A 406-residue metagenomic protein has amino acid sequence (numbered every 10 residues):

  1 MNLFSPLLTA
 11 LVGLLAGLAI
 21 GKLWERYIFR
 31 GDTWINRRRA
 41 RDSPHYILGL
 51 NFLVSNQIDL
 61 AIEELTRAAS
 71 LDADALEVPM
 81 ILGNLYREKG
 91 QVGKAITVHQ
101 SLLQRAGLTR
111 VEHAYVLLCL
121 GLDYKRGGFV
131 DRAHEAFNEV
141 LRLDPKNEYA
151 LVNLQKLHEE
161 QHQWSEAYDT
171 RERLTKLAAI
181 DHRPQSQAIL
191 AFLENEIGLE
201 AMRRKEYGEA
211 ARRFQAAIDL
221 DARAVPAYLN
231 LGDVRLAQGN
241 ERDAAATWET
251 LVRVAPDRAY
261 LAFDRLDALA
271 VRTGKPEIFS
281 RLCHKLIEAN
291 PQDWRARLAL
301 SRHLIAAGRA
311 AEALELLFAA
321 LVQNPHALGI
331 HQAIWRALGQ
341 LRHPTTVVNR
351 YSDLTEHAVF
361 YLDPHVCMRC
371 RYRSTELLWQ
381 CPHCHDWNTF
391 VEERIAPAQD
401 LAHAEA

Functional and structural regions predicted by a protein language model:
R38-D74, I81, R87-Q91, C119-R126 (+1 more regions): Alpha-helical segment of the N-proximal tetratricopeptide repeat
S43, E77, V111-Y115, Y149 (+7 more regions): Start-of-helix register in tetratricopeptide repeats
F52, Y86, Y124, H158 (+6 more regions): Residue at a conserved register position within TPR or TPR-like alpha-solenoid repeats
A73, G107, V111, P145 (+5 more regions): Short coil turns that delineate tetratricopeptide repeat
